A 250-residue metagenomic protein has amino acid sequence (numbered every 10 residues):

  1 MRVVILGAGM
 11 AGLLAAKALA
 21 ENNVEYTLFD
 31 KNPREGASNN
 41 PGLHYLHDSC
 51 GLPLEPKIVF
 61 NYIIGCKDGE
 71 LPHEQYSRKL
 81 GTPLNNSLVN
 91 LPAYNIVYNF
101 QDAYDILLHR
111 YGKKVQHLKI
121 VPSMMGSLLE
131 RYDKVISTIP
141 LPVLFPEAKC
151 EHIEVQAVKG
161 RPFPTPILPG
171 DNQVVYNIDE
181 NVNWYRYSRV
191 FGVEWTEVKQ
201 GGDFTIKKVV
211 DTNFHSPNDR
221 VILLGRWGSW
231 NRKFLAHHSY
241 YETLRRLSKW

Functional and structural regions predicted by a protein language model:
M1-A11: Beta1/beta-strand and adjacent pyrophosphate-binding region of the FAD-binding site in flavoprotein oxidoreductases
V3, A15-V24: A short, Lys/Arg-enriched amphipathic alpha-helix followed by its capping loop at the start of a domain
V4, V59-Y62, I222: Conserved beta-strand elements of the Class I
A20-N40: Glycine-rich FAD pyrophosphate-binding loop
P33-R34, S38-L91: Dinucleotide-binding Rossmann-like beta1-alpha1 core, especially the glycine-rich loop that anchors the ADP
R34, W184-W250: Conserved flavin/dinucleotide-binding core of flavoenzymes
G36-A37, P122-V182: Central helical "cap/lid" subdomain
L84-K134, T138-P142: Helical element adjacent to the flavin cofactor pocket in flavoenzyme catalytic cores
